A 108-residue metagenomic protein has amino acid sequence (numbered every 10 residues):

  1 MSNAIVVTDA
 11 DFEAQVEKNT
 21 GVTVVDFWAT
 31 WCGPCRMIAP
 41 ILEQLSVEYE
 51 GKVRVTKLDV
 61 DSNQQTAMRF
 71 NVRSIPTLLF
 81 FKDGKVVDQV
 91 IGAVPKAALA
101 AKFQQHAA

Functional and structural regions predicted by a protein language model:
M1-A4, A108: N-terminal targeting signals for export/organelle localization
A4-T23, Q64: A short beta-strand-turn-helix
T8, W28, R54-T56: Conserved Rossmann-like nucleotide-binding pocket used by diverse enzymes that bind dinucleotide cofactors
T20, F27-W31, S74: Short pre-active-site segment immediately N-terminal to redox-active cysteine/selenocysteine motifs in thiol-based
T20-V22, A39-L58: Conserved helix-turn-beta segment immediately C-terminal to the redox Cys motif in thioredoxin-like folds
F27-I41: Conserved redox-active cysteine motifs that mediate thiol-disulfide chemistry, especially di-cysteine Cys-X(1-2)-Cys
V60-T66: Structural microenvironment flanking redox-active thiols in thiol-disulfide oxidoreductases
L79-A108: Non-catalytic, surface beta->alpha helical segment in thiol-disulfide oxidoreductase systems
